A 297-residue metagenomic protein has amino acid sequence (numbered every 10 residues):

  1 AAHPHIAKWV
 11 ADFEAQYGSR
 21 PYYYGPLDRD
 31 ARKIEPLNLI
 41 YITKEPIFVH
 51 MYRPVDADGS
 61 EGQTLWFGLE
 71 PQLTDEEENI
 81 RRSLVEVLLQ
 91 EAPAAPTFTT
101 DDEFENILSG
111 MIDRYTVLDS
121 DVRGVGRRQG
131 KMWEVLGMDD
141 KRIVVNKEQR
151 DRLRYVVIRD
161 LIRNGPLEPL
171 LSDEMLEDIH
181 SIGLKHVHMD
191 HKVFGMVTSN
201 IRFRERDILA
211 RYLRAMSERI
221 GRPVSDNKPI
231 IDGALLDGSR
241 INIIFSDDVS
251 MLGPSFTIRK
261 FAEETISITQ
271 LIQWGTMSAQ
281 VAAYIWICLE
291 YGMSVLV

Functional and structural regions predicted by a protein language model:
A1-I220: N-terminal accessory targeting/assembly segments
S181-I182, H186-S294: P-loop NTP-binding catalytic core
V297: Hydrophobic anchor at the beta1->P-loop junction of P-loop NTPases
